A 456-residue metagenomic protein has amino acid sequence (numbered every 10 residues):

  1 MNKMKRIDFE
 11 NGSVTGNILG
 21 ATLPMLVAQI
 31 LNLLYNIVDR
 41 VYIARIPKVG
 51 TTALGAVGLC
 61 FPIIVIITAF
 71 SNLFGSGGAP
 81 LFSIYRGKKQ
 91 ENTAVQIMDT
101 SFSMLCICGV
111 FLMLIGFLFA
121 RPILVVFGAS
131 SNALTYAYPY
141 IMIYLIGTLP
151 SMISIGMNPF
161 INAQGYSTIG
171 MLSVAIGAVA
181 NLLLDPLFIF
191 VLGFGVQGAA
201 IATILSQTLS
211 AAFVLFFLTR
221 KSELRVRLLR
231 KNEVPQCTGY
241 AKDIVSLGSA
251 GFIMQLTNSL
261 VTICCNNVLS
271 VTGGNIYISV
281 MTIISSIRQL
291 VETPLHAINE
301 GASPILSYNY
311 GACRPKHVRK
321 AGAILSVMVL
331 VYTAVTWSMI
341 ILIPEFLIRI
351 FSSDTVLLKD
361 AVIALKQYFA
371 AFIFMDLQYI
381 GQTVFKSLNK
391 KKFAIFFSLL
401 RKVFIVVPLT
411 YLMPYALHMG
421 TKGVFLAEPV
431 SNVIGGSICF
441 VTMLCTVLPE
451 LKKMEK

Functional and structural regions predicted by a protein language model:
M1-T22, F82-G147, V191-G248, L306-A371 (+1 more regions): Short alpha-helical transmembrane segments in multi-pass integral membrane proteins
F9-V49, P62-G77, L81, C106-M113 (+5 more regions): N-terminal transmembrane alpha-helices
G20-D39, I143, G177, S206-S210 (+4 more regions): Transmembrane helical elements of multi-pass membrane transporters/channels
A28, N32, N36-I43, T68-G75 (+19 more regions): Alpha-helical transmembrane segments and their lipid-water interface positions in multi-pass membrane proteins
I30, L34-G55, L124-S131, L187-F194 (+5 more regions): Helix-terminus/linker motif at the lipid-water interface of multi-pass membrane proteins
L54-L114, S151-G170, N266, I278-S338 (+2 more regions): Small-residue-rich hydrophobic transmembrane alpha-helices
N72-G75, Y144-N162, G170-N181, A199-V214 (+5 more regions): Short runs within selected transmembrane alpha-helices of multi-pass transporters and secretion channels
